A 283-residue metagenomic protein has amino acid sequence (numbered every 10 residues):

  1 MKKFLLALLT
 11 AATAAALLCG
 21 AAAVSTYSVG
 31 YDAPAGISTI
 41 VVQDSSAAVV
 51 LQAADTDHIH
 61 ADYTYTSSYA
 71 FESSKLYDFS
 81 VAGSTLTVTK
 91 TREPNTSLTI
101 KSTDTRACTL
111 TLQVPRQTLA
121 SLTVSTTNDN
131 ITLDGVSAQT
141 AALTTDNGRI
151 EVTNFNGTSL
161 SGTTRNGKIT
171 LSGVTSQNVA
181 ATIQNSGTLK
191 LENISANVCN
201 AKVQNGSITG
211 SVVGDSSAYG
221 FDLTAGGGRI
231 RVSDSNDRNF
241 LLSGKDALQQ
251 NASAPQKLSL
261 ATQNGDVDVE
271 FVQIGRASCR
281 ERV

Functional and structural regions predicted by a protein language model:
M1-Y31, L112, I274, S278-R282: Gram-positive cell-envelope targeting signals
S25-Q43, A48-V50, Y63-S68, L76: N-terminal, intrinsically disordered, polar/charged segments of Gram-positive cell-envelope systems that serve as
T26-A35, E72-T158, K168-S176, T188-K190 (+1 more regions): Right-handed parallel beta-helix
A47, D55-T56, Y63-Y69, L110-V114: N-terminal beta-strand/beta-hairpin edge segment
A54-T56, T64-T66, S84, T91-E93 (+6 more regions): Solvent-exposed coil/turn segments that connect beta secondary-structure elements in extracytoplasmic/periplasmic
D62-S73, G228-V232: Short aromatic-acidic-glycine turn motif
L160, L171-R280: Short, surface-exposed interaction patches in beta-rich subdomains that mediate adhesion/assembly near membranes
